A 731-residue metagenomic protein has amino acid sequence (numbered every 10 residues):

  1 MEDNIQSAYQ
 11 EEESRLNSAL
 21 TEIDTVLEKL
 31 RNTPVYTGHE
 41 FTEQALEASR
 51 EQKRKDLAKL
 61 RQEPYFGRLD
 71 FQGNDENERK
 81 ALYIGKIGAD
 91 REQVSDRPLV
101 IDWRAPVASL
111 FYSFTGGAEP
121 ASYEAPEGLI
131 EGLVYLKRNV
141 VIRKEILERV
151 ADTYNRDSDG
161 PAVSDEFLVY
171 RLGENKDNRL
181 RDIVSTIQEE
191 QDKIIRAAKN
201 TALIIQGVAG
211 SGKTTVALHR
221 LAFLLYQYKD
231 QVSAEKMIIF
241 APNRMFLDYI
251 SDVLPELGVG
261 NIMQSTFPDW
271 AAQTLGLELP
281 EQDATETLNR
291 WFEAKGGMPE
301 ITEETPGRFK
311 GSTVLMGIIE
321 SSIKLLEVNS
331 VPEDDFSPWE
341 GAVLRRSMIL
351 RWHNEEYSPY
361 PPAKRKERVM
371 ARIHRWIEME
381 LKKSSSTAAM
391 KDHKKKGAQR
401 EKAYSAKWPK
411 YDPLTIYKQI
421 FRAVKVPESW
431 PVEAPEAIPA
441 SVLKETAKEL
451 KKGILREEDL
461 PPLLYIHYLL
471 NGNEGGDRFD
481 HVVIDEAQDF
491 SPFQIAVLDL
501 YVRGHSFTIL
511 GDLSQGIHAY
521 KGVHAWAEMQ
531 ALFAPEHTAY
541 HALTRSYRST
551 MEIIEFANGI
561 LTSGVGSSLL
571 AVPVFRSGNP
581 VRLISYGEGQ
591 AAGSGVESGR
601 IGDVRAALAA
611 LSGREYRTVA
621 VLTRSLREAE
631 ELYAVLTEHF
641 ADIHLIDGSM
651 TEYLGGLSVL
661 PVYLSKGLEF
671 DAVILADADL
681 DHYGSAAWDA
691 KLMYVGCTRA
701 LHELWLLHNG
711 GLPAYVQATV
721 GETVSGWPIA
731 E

Functional and structural regions predicted by a protein language model:
M1-N4, E13-A19, V26, L30 (+7 more regions): P-loop NTPase Walker
M1-V184, Q188-R196, P713, V724-E731: Extended, charged low-complexity regulatory segments
Y65-F71, L460-H467, L622: Short, hydrophobic/proline-enriched secondary-structure or compact coil segments at domain edges
R68, R149, I204, I239 (+2 more regions): A structural signal for short, well-ordered beta-strand segments and their strand-loop junctions that often border
R179, I183, K213-A217, V369 (+3 more regions): Phosphate/oxyanion-binding active-site loops and adjacent basic polyanion-contact surfaces
R179, R365, W688: Conserved acidic
L225-V483, D489-V497, H505: Alpha-helical nucleic-acid-binding subdomain of P-loop helicases immediately C-terminal to the Walker A/P-loop
D230-Q231, R244, S251-G260, S265-A272 (+6 more regions): Conserved helicase motor core of SF1/SF2 NTP-dependent helicases
